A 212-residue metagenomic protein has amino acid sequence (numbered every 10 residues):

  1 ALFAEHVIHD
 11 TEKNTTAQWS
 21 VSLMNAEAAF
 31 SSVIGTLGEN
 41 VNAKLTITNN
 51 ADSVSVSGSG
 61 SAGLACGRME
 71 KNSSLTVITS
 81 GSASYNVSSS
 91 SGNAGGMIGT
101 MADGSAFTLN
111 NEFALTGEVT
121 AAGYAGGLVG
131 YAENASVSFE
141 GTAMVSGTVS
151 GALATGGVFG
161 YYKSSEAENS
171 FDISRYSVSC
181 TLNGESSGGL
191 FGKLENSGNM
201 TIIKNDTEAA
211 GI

Functional and structural regions predicted by a protein language model:
A1-I212: Surface-exposed loop/turn motifs in large extracellular/passenger domains
